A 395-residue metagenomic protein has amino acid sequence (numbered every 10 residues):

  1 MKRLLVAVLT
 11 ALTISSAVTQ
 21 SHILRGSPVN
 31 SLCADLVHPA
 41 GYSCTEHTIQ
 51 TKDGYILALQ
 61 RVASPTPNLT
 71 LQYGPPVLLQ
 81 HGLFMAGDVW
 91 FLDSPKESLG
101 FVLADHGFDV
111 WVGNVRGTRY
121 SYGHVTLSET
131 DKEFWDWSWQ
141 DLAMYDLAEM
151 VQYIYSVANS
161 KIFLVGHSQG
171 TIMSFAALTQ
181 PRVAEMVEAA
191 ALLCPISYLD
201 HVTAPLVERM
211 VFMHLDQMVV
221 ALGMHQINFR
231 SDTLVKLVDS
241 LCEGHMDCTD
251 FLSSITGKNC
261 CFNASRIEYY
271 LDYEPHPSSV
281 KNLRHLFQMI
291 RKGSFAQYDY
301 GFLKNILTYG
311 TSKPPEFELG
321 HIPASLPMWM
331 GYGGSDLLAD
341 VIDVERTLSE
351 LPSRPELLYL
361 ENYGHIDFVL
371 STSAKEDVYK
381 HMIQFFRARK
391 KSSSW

Functional and structural regions predicted by a protein language model:
K2-S21: Cleavable N-terminal signal peptides of Sec/SRP-targeted secreted and luminal proteins
S16-Q20, S156-S160, Q169-G310: Alpha/beta-hydrolase-fold enzymes
L24, S31, L36, T51 (+1 more regions): Short, surface-exposed "cap/lid" segments of acyl-processing enzymes
H81-L83, I162-T171, G333: Conserved alpha/beta-hydrolase "nucleophile elbow" surrounding the catalytic nucleophile
K132-V157: Alpha/beta-hydrolase active-site loop
I322-Y332, D336: Short beta-strand/loop motif that positions the catalytic acidic residue of the alpha/beta-hydrolase fold
L326, D340-S349: Short alpha-helix in the alpha/beta-hydrolase fold that links the catalytic acid
R354-W395: Catalytic active-site module of serine/aspartate enzymes centered on a nucleophile-bearing elbow/loop
